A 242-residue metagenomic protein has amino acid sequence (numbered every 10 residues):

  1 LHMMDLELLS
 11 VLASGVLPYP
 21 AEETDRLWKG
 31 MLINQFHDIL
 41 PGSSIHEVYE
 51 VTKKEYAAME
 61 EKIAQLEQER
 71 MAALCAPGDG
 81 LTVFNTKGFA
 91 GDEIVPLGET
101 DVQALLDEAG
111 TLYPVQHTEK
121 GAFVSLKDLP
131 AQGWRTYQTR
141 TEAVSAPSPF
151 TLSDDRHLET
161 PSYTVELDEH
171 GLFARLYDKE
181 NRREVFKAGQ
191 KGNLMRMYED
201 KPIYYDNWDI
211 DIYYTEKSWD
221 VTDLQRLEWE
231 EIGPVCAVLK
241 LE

Functional and structural regions predicted by a protein language model:
L1-P18: Basic, alpha-helical interaction scaffolds
A21-D25, I33-E242: Catalytic and substrate-binding regions of extracellular carbohydrate-active enzymes, especially polysaccharide lyases
